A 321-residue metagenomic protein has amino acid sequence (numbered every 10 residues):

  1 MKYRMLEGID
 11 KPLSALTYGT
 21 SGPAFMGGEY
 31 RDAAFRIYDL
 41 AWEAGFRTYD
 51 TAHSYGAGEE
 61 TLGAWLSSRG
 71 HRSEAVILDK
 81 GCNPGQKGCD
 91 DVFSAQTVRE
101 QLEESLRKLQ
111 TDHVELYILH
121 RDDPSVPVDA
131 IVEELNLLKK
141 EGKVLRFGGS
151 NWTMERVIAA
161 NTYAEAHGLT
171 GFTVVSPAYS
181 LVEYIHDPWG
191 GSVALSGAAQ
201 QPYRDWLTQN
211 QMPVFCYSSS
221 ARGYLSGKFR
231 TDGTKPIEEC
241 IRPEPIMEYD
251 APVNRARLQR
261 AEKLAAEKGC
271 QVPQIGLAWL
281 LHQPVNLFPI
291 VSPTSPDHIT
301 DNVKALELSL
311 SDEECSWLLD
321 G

Functional and structural regions predicted by a protein language model:
M1-V76, K140: N-terminal binding-site loop/beta-alpha segment at the start of enzyme catalytic domains that lines or forms
Y18, T51, D79, L116-L119 (+4 more regions): Conserved beta-strand positions
S21-D32, P84-Q96, H120, S125: Active-site mouth loops of central-metabolism enzymes
E29-A41, F93-L109, I158-T162: Short, acidic/polar
S73-Q86, V175-Y179: A short, structured active-site edge motif that brings together acidic residues
L106-P127: Active-site groove signature of glycoside hydrolases
V128-G321: Beta/alpha (TIM)-barrel catalytic core signal, keyed to glycine-rich beta->alpha loops juxtaposed to Asp/Glu that bind
